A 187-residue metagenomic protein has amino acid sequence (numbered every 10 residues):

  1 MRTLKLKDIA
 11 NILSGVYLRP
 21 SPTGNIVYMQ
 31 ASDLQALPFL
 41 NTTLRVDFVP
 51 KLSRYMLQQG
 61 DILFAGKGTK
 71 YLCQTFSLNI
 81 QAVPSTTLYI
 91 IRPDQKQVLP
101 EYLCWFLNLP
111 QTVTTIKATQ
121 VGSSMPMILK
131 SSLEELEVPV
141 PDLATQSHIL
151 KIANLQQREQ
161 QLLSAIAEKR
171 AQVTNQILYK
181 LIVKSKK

Functional and structural regions predicted by a protein language model:
M1-G24, V140-K187: Non-catalytic DNA-recognition/assembly elements of restriction-modification systems
L4-L18, S32-Q59: Sequence-specific dsDNA recognition surfaces
P20-I26, Y55-L57, T75-T87: Short, surface-exposed loop/turn microsegments at beta-strand edges and helix-strand junctions
M29: ATP-grasp fold ATP-binding core
K51-L52, L78, S123: A structural connector/turn signal
D61-F64: Generic structural signal for buried aliphatic residues
G66-F106: A short beta-sheet element
I90-P139: Basic, amphipathic alpha-helical recognition segments used for DNA target recognition
